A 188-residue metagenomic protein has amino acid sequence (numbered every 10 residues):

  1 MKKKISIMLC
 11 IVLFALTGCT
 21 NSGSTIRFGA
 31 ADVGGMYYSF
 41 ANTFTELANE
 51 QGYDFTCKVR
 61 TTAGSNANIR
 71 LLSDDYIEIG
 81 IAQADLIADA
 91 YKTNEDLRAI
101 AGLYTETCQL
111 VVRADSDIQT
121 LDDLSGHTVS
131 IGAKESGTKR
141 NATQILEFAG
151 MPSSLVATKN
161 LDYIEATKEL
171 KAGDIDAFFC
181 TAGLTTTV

Functional and structural regions predicted by a protein language model:
K2-C10: Sec-dependent signal peptide recognition, specifically the positively charged N-region followed immediately by
A15-G18: C-terminal motif of bacterial Sec signal peptides marking the signal peptidase cleavage site
G23-Q51, F55, E106-A172: Bilobed "Venus flytrap"/periplasmic-binding protein-like clamshell domains and structurally analogous long
N42, S65-I77, I164-F178, G183: Short helices/loops that flank or line small-molecule/ion binding pockets
K58-V59, E78-Q83, Q109-V111, S130-G132 (+1 more regions): Structural recognition of the beta-strand scaffold that forms the well-ordered cores of secreted hydrolase catalytic
S73, I81-T93, T143, E147-A149 (+2 more regions): A ligand-binding cleft/hinge motif common to bilobed small-molecule-binding domains
E95-L103: A structural signal for short loop-to-beta-strand junctions that line the ligand-binding cleft of periplasmic/secreted
